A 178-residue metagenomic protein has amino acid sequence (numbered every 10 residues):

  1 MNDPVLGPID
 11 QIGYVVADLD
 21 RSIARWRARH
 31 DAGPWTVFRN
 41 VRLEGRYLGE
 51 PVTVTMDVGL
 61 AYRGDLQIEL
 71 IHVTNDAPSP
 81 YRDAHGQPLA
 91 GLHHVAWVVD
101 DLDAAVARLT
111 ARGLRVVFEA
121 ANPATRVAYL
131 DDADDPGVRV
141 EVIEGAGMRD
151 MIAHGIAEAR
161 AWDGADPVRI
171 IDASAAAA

Functional and structural regions predicted by a protein language model:
M1-D10, Y14-T36, E50-R115, D131-A178: Glyoxalase I/VOC metalloenzyme domain signal
L43-E50: N-terminal beta-loop-helix "entrance" segment that forms/cooperates in small-molecule cofactor or anionic ligand
F118-A121: Short beta-strand
P123-R126: Short acidic/glycine-enriched loop/turn segments that link adjacent beta-strands
